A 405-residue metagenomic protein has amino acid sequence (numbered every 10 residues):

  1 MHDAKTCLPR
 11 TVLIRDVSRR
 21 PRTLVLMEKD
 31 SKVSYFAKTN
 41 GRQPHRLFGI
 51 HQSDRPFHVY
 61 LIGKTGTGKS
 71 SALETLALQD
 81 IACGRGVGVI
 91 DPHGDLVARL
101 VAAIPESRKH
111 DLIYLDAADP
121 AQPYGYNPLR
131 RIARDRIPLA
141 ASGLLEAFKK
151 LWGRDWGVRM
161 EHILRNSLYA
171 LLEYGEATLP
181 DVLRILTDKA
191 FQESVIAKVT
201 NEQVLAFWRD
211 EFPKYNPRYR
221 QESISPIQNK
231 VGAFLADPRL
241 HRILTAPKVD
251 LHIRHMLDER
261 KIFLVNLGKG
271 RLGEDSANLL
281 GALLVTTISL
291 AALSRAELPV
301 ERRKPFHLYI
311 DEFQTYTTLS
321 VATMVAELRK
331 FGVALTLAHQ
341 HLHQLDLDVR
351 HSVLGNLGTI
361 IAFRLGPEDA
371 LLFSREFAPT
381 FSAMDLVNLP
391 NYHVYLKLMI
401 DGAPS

Functional and structural regions predicted by a protein language model:
M1-S34, L342-S405: C-terminal regions of RecA-like/P-loop NTPase motor modules
T6, E28-H45, Q52-T67, A72-V333 (+3 more regions): P-loop NTPase motor domains
P92, A338-Q344: Conserved H-loop
A117-A118, G268, Q340, F363-L365: Active-site-proximal beta-strand/loop segments in catalytic clefts of secreted hydrolases
